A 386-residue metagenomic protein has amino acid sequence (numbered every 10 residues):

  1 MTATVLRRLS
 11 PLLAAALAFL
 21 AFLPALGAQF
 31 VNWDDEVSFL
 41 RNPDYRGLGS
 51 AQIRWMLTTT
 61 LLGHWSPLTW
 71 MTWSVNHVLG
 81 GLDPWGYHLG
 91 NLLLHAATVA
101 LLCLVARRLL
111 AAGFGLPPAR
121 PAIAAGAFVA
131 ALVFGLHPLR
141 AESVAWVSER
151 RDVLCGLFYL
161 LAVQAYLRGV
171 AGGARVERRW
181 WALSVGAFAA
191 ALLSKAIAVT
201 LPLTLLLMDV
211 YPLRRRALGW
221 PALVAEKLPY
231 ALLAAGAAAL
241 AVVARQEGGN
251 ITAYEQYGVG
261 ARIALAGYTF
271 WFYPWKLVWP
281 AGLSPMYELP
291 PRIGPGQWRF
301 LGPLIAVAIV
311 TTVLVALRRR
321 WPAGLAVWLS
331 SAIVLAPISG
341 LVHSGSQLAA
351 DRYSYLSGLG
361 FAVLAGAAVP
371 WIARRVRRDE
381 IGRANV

Functional and structural regions predicted by a protein language model:
M1-R383: Polytopic membrane enzymes that build or remodel cell-surface glycoconjugates and lipids
